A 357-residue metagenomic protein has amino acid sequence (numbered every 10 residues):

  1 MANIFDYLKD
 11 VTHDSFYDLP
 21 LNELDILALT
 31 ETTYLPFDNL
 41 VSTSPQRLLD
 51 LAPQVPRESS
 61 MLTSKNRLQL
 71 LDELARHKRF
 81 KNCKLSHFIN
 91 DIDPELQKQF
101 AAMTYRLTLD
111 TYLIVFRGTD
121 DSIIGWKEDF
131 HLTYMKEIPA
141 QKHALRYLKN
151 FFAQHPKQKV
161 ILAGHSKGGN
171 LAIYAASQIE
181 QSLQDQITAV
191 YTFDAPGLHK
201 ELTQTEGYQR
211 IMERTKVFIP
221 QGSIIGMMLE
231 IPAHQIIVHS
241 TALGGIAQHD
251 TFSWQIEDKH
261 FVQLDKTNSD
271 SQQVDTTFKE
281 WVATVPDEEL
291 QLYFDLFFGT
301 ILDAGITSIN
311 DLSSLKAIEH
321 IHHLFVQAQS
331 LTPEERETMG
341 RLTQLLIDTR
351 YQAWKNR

Functional and structural regions predicted by a protein language model:
M1-Y112, F116-K159, E180-R357: Alpha/beta hydrolase fold serine-hydrolase catalytic domain that processes acyl esters and thioesters
Q158-I161, Y174: Catalytic cysteine-centered active loop of the rhodanese-like fold, especially the PTP/DSP P-loop
A163-G168, A172: Gly/Ala-rich beta-loop-alpha elbow adjacent to hydrolase catalytic centers
A172-Q181: Short glycine-enriched nucleophile-adjacent loop and the immediately C-terminal alpha-helix near the catalytic center
